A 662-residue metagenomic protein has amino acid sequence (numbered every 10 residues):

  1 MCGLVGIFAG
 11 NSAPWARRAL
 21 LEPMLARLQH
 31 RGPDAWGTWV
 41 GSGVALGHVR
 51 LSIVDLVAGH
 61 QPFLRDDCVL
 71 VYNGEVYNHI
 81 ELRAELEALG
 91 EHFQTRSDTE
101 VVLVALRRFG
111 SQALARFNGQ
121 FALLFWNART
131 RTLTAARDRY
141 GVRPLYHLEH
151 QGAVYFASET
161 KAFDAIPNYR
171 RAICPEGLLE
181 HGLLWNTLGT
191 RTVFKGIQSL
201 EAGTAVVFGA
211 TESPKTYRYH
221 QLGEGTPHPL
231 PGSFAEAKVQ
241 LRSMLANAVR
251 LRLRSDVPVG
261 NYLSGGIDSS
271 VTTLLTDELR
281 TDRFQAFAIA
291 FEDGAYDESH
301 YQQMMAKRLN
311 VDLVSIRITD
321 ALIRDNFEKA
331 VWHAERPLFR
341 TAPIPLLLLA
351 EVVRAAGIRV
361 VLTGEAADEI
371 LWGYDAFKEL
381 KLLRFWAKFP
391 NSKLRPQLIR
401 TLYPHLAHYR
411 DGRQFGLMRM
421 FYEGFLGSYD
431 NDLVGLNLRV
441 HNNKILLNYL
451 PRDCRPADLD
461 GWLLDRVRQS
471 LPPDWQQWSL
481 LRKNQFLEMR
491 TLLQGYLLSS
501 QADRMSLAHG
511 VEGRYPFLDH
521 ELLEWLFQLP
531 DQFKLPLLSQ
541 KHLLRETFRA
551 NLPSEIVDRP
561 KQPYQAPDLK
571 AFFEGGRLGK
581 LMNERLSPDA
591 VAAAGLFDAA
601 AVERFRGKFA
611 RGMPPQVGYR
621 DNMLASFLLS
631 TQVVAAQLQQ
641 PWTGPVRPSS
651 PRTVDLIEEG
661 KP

Functional and structural regions predicted by a protein language model:
M1-E335, L346, R549-A550, E555 (+1 more regions): Cysteine-centered catalytic environments shared across enzyme families
M1-G3, E22-P23, A88, A165 (+7 more regions): Adenosyl-5′-phosphate
A19, E236, Q240, M244 (+19 more regions): Generic recognition of stable, solvent-exposed alpha-helical segments in well-folded globular domains
I80, T132-T134, R143-P144, D164 (+4 more regions): Short catalytic/ligand-binding loop motif for oxyanion handling, primarily in non-cytosolic enzymes, centered on
S299-H300, F327-E328, W372-F377, A571: Short aromatic-enriched loop/helix-cap "lid" or pocket-rim segments at secondary-structure transitions that line
A330-W332, D375-L382, T643-V646: Short secondary-structure boundary/capping segments
L338-R340: Acceptor-substrate binding/catalytic loop of class I
L348-R410, S499-L522: Active-site adenylate/phosphate-handling loop in enzymes that bind or generate adenylated species
